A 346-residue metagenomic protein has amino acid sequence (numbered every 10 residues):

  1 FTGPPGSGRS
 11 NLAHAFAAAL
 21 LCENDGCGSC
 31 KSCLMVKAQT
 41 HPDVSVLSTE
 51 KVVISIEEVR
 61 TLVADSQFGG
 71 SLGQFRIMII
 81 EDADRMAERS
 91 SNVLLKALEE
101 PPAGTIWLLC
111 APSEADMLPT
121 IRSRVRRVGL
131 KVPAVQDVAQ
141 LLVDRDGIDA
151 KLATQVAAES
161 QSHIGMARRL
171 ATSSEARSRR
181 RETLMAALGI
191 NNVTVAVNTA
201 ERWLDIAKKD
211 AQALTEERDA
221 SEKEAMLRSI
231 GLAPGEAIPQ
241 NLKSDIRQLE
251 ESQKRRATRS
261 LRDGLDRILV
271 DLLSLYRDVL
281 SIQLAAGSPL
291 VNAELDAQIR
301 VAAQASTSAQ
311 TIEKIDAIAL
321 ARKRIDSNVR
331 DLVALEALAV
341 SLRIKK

Functional and structural regions predicted by a protein language model:
T2-A18, K31-M35, A103-G104, P112-I268 (+1 more regions): Charged, glycine-rich active-site and insertion segments that engage polyanionic ligands
T2-S90, K96-E99: Clamp-loader machinery-focused feature within the broader ASCE/P-loop NTPase space
L21, A64-Q67, S71, L95-E99 (+7 more regions): Signal for well-folded cores of large energy- and translation-related assemblies
F75-R76, S91, T105-I106, R126: Generic beta-strand structural signal
E81-D82, L109-E114: A short beta-strand-to-loop transition that corresponds to the Sensor-1 phosphate-sensing loop of AAA+ P-loop ATPases
D84, A103-W107: Hydrophobic, well-structured modules enriched for small/aliphatic residues and gly/pro motifs, marking either
R89, V270-S274, D278, A337 (+1 more regions): Short, residue-level hotspots on alpha-helical faces of the histone-fold and other alpha-helical interaction modules
